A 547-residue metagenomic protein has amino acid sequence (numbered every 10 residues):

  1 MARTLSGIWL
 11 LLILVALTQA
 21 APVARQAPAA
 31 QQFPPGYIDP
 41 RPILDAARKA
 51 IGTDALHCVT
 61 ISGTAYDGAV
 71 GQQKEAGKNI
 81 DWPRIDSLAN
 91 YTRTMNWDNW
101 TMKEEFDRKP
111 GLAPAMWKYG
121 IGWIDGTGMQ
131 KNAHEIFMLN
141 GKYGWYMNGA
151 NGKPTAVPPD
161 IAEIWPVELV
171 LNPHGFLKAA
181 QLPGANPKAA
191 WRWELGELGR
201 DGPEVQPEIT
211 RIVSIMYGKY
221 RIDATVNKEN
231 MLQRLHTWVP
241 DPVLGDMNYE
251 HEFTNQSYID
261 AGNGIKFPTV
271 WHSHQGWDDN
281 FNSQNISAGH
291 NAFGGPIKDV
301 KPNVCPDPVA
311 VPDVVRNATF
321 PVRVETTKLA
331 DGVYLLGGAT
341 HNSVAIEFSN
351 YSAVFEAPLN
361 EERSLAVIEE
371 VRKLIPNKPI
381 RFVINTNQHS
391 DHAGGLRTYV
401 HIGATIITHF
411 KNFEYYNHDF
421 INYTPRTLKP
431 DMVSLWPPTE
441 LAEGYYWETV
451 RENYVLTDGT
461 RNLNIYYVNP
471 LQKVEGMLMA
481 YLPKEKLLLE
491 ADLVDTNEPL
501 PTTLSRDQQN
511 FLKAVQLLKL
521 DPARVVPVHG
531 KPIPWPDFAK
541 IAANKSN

Functional and structural regions predicted by a protein language model:
Q31-I38, P42, G120-R221, V239-M247 (+5 more regions): Flexible, processing/modification-adjacent segments and terminal tails in exported/periplasmic/extracellular proteins
P35-P42, A46-G152, P187-W191, L195-G202: N-terminal mature ectodomain segment of secretory-pathway/periplasmic proteins
A55-S62, N99-K103, V205-S214, M231-L235 (+4 more regions): Short, hydrophobic/aromatic-rich segments at coil-to-beta transitions
E204-V309, L478-P483, E490-A491, T496-D507 (+1 more regions): Gly/Pro-enriched, hydrophobic low-complexity segments that function as extracytoplasmic propeptides/linkers
S283-S349: Zn-dependent metallo-beta-lactamase
T327-V371, M477-T496: Conserved beta-strand hairpin/beta-sheet module of binuclear metal-dependent hydrolase folds, prominently
E362-I407, L517-D521: Active-site metal-binding motif and surrounding structural segment of the metallo-beta-lactamase
L487, F511-N547: Divalent-metal (often Zn2+) His-rich catalytic cores of metallo-beta-lactamase-fold enzymes
